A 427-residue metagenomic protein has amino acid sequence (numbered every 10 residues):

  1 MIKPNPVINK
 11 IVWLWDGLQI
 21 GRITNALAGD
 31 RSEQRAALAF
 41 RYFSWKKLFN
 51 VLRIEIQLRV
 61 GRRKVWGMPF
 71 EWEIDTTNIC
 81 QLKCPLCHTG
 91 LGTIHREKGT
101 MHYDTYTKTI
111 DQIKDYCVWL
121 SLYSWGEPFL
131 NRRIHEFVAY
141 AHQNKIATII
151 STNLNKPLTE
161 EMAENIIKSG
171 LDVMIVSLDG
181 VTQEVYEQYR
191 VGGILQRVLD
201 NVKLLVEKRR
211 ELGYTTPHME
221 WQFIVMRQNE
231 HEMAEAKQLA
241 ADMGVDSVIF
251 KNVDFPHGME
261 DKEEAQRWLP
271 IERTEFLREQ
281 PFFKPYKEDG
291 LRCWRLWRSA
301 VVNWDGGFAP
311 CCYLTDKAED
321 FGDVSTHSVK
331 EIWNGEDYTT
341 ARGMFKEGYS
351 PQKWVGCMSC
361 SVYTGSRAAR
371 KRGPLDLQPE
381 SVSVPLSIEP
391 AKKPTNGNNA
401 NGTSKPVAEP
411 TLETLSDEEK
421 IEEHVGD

Functional and structural regions predicted by a protein language model:
I2-V173, E184, Q188, G192-Q196 (+4 more regions): Conserved alpha-helical substructure of the radical SAM core
I2-W13, E207-Y214, M243, V248-I249 (+5 more regions): C-terminal accessory region of radical SAM enzymes
E71, D75, E220, S328: Amphipathic alpha-helical recognition patches that constitute DNA-binding helices
K108, I134, E235, A240-A241 (+2 more regions): Extended, non-core accessory segments
D115-Y123, Q143-S151, N165-G180, Q196-A265 (+2 more regions): Conserved C-terminal portion of the radical SAM core fold that forms the substrate/S-adenosylmethionine-binding
R132, C311-C312: Short linear motifs in exposed loops
Q222, P310-C311: Short glycine-/small-residue motifs
W294-L296: Short, small/polar residue-rich loop motifs at catalytic or cofactor-binding pockets
